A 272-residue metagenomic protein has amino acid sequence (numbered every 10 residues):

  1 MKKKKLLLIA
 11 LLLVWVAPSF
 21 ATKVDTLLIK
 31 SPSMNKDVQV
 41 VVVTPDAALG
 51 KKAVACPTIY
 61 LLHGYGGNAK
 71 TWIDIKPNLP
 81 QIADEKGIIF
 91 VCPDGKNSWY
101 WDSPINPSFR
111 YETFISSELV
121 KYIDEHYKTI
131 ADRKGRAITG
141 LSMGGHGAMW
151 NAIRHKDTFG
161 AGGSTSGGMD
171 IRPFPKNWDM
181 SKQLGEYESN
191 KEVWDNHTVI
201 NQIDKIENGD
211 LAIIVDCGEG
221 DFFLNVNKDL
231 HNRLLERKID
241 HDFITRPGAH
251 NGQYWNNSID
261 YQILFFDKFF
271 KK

Functional and structural regions predicted by a protein language model:
M1-L7: Bacterial N-terminal signal peptides that target proteins for export
L7-L8, L28: Short helix-onset patch at the extreme N-terminus, typifying the N->h transition of secretory signal peptides
L8-I9, S19: Cleavable N-terminal signal peptides
L12-L13: Short, linear, compositionally biased motifs with a strong N-terminal bias
A21-K272: Non-catalytic cap/lid and distal C-terminal segments of serine-dependent acyl enzymes
